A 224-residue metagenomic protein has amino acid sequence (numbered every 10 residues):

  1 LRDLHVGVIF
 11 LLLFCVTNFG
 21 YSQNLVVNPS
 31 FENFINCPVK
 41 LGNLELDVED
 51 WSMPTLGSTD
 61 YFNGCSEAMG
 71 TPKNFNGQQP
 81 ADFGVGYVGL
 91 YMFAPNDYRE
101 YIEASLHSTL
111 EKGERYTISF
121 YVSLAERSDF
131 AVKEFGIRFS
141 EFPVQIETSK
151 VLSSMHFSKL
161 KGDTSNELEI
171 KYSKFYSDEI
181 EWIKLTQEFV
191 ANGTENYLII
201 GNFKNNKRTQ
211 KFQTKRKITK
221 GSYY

Functional and structural regions predicted by a protein language model:
L1-V26: Bacterial Sec-dependent N-terminal signal peptides
R2-H5, R127, E147, H156: Serine/threonine-rich low-complexity intrinsically disordered regions
Q23-K112, Y121, A125, V132 (+1 more regions): Aromatic (Trp/Tyr/Phe) and Gly/Pro-enriched flexible surface segments
F130-G136: Short coil-to-beta strand junction motifs in C2/discoidin
P143-K150: Short aromatic-acidic-glycine turn motif
